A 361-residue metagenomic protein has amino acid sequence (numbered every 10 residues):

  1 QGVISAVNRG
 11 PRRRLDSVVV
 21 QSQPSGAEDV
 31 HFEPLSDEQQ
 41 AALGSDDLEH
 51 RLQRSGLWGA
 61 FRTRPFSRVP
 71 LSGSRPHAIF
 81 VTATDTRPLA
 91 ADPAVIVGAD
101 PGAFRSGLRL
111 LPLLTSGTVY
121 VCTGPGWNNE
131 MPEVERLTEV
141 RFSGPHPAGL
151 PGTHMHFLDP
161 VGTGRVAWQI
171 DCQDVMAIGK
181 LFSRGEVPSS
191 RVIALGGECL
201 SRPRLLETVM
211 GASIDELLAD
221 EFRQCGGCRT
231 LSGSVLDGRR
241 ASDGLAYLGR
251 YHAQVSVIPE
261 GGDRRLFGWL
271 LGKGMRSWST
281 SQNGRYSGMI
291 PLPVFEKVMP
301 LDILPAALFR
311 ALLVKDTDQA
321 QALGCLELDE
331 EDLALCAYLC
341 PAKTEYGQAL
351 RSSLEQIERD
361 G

Functional and structural regions predicted by a protein language model:
Q1-A6: Generic structural motif
G10-G361: Buried, small/hydrophobic-residue-enriched core segments of structured protein domains
